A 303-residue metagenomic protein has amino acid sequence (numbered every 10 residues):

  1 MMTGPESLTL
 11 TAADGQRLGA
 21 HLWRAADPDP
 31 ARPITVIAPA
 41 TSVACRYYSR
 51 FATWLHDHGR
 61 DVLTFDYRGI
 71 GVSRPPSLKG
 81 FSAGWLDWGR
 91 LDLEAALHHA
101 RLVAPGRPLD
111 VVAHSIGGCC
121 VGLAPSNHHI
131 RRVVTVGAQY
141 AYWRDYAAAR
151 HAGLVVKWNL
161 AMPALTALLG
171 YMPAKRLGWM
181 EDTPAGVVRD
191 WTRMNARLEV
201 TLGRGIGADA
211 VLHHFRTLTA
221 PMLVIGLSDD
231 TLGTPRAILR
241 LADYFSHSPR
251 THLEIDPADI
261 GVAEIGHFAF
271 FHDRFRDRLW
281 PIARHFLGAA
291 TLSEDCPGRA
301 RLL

Functional and structural regions predicted by a protein language model:
M1-D27: N-terminal cap/lid segment of alpha/beta-hydrolase-fold proteins
R32, I37-V43: Active-site glycine-rich loops that stabilize anionic/oxyanionic intermediates across multiple enzyme folds
C45-L78: Conserved alpha/beta-hydrolase
S82-V103: Alpha/beta-hydrolase active-site loop
V112-E199: Alpha/beta-hydrolase-fold enzymes
L218, V224-G226: Short beta-strand/loop motif that positions the catalytic acidic residue of the alpha/beta-hydrolase fold
A220, G233-Y244: Short alpha-helix in the alpha/beta-hydrolase fold that links the catalytic acid
T251-L303: Catalytic active-site module of serine/aspartate enzymes centered on a nucleophile-bearing elbow/loop
